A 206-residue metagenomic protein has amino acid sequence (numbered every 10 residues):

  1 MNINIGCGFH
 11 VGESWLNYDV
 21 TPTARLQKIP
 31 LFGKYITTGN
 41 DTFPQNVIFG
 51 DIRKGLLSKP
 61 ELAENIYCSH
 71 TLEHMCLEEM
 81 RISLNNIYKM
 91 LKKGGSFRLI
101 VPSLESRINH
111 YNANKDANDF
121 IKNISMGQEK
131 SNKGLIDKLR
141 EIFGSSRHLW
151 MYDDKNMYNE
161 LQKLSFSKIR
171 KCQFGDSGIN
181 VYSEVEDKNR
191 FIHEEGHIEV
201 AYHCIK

Functional and structural regions predicted by a protein language model:
I3-N109, K155, Y202-K206: Conserved SAM-binding loop
E78-K92, S96-I205: S-adenosyl-L-methionine-dependent methyltransferase catalytic module, highlighting the catalytic core
